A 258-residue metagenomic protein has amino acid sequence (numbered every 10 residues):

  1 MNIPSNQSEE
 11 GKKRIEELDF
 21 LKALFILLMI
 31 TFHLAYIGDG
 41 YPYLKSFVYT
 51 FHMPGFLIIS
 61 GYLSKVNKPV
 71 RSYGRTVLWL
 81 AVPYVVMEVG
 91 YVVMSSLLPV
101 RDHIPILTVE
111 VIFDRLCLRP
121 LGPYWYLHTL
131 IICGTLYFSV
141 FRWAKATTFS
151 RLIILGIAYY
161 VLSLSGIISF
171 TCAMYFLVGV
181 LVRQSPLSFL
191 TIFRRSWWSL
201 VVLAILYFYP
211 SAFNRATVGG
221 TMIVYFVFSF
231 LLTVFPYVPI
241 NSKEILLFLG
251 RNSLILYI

Functional and structural regions predicted by a protein language model:
M1-I258: Alpha-helical transmembrane segments and their immediate juxtamembrane cytosolic regions
